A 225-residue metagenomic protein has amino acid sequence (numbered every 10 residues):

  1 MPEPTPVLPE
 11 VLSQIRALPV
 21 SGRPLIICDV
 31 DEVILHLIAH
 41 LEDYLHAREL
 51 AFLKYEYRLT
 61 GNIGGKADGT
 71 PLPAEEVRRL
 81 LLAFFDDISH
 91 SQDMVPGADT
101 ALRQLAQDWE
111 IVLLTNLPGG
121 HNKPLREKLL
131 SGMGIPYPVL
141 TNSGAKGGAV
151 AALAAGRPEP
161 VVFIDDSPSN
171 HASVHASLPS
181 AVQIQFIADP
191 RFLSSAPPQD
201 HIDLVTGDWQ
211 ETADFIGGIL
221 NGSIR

Functional and structural regions predicted by a protein language model:
P2-V77: Active-site neighborhood of HAD-like aspartate-dependent phosphohydrolases
V20-S21, D108-W109, A154-P160: Glycine-rich phosphate-binding loop signature in dinucleotide/nucleotide-binding domains
I27-D29, L114-N116, I164: Short hydrophobic segments within beta-strands
L72-A74, F85-V112, H121-P124: Short, acidic loop-to-helix structural element flanking the phosphoryl-transfer center in phosphate-processing enzymes
L117-V161, P168-H175: Substrate-recognition "cap/lid" segment bordering the active-site pocket of phosphatases
P138-G144, D203-E211: Short acidic-hydrophobic, aromatic-tinged amphipathic segments that line or gate anion-handling sites
G148-A151, F192-D200, F215-G217: Short, charged, surface-exposed secondary-structure boundary motifs
F163-L204: Acidic, Mg2+-coordinating phosphoryl-transfer loop and its flanking beta/alpha structural elements, shared across
